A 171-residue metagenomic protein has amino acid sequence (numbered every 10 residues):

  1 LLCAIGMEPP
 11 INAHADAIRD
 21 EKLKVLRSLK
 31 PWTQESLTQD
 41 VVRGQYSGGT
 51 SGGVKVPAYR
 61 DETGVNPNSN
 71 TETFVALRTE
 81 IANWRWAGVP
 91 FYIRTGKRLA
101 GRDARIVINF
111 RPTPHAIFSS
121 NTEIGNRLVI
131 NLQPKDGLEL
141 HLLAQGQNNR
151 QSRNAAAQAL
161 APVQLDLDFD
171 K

Functional and structural regions predicted by a protein language model:
L1-K171: Secretory/organelle targeting and membrane-embedding segments
